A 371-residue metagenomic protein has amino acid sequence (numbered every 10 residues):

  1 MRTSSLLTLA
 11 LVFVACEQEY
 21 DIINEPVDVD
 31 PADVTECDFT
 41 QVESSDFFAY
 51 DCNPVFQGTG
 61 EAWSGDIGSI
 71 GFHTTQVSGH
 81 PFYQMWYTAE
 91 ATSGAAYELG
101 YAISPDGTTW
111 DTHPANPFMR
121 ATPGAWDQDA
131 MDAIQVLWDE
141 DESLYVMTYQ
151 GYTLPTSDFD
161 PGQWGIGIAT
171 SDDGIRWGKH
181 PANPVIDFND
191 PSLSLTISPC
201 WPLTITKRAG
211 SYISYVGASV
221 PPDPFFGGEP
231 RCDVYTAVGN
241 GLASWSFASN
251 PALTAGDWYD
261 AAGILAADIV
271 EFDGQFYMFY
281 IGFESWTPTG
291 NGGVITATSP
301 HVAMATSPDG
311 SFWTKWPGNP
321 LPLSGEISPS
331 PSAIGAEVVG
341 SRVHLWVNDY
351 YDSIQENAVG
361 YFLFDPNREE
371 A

Functional and structural regions predicted by a protein language model:
M1-L9: Sec-dependent signal peptide recognition, specifically the positively charged N-region followed immediately by
F13-A15: C-terminal motif of bacterial Sec signal peptides marking the signal peptidase cleavage site
E17-E19: Bacterial signal peptide processing site
I22-A371: Carbohydrate-active catalytic/glycan-binding domains of CAZyme proteins, especially the secreted or lumenal ectodomains
